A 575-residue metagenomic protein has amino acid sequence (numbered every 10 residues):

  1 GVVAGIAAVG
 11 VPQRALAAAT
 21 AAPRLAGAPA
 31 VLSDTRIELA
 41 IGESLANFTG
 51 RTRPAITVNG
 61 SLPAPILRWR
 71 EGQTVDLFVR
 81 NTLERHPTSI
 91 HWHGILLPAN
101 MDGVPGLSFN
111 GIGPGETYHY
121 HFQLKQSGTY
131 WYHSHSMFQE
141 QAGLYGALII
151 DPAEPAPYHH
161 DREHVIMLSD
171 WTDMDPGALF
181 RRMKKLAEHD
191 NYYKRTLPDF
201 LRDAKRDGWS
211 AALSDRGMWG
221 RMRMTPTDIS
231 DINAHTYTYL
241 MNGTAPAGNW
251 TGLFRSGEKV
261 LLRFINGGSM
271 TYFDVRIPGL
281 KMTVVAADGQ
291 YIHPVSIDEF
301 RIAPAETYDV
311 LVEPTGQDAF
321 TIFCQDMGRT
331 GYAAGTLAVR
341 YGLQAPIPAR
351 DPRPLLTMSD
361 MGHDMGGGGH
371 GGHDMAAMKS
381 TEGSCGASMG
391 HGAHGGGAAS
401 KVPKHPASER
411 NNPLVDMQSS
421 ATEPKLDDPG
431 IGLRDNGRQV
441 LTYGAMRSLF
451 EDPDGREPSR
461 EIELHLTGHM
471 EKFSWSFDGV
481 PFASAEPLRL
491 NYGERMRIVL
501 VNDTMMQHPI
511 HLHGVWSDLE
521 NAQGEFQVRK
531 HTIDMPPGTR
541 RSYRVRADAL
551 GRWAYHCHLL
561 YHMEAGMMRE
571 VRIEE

Functional and structural regions predicted by a protein language model:
V3-P304, V310-L311, Y341-M389, Y543 (+3 more regions): Histidine-centered copper-binding motifs that mark active-site loops of extracellular/periplasmic copper enzymes
A19-E38, G396-P453: N-terminal pre-domain segments of enzymes
R85, A156, D173, M270-Y272 (+7 more regions): Short beta-strands and strand-coil junctions in structured, solvent-facing domains, enriched
Y130-S136, T315-G328, D548-Y561: Short, surface-exposed ligand- or partner-binding patches at beta-edge/loop junctions that are enriched in aromatics
G220, G252-K259, R301-E306, L311 (+6 more regions): Conserved "landmark" site that anchors the functional core of diverse proteins
T244-N249, I292-S296, V480-S484, V528-R529 (+1 more regions): Active-site-adjacent structural elements in folded domains
S448-G455, S459-F473, D478-S517, T539: C-terminal substrate/ligand-recognition segments
V501, M505-I510, V515-L550, A554-E574: C-terminal soluble interaction/assembly domains
